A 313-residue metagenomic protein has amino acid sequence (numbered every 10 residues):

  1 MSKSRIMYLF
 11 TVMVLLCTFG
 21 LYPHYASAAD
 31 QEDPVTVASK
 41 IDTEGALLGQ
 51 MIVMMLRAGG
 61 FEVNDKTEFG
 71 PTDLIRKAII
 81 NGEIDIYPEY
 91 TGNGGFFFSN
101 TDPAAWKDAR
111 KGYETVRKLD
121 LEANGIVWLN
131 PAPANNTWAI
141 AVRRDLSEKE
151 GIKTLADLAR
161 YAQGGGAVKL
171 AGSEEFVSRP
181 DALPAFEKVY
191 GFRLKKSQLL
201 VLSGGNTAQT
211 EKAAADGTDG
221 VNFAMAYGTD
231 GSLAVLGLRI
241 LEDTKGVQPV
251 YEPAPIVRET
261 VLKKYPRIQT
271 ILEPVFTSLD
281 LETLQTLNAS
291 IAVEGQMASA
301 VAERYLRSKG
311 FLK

Functional and structural regions predicted by a protein language model:
Y25-T36, R57, D157-K169, F311-K313: Immediate post-signal peptide segment of exported/extracytoplasmic ligand-binding proteins
P34-I52, E68-P71, E175-S178: Extracytoplasmic "Venus flytrap"
T43-E62, P184-Y190: Short, polar/charged alpha-helical segment
P71-T72, G82-G95, G112, S173 (+3 more regions): Beta->alpha turn/N-cap motifs
F98-L129, R193, T218-G220, G231-K245: Ligand-binding "clamshell"
K107-K169, T277-L281: A conserved helix-loop-strand patch within extracytoplasmic ligand-binding domains of the periplasmic binding
W138-E148, Y251-Y265: A bilobed periplasmic-binding-protein/Venus flytrap-type ligand-binding module shared by bacterial periplasmic
G164-D243: Ligand-binding pocket segment of bilobal, Venus flytrap-like solute-binding proteins
